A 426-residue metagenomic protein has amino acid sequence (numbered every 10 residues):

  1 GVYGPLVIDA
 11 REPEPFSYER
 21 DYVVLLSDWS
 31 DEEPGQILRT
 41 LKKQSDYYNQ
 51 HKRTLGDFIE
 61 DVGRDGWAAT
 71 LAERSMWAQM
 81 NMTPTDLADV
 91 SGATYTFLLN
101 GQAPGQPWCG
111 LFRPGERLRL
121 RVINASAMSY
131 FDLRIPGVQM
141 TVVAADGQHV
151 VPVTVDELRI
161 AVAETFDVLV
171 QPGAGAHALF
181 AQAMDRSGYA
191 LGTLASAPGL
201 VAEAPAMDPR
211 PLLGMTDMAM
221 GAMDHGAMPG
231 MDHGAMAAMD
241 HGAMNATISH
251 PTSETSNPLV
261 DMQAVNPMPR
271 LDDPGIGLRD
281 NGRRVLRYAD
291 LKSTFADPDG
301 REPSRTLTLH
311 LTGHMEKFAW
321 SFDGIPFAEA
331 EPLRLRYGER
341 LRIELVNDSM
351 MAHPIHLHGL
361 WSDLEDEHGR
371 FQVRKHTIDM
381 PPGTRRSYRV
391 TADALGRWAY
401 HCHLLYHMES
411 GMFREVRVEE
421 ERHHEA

Functional and structural regions predicted by a protein language model:
G1-V162, V168-L169, G199-G242, Y388 (+3 more regions): Histidine-centered copper-binding motifs that mark active-site loops of extracellular/periplasmic copper enzymes
I8, S17-E19, D57, D61-R64 (+5 more regions): N-terminal, post-signal-peptide metal-ligating segments of extracellular/periplasmic oxidoreductases, dominated by
V122-S126, P172, L345-S349: Asparagine-centered strand-capping/turn motif at beta-strand->loop junctions
T141-E157, A161-V162, A190-L191, S196-M220 (+7 more regions): Active-site pocket scaffolds in enzymes
F166, Q171, F180-A181, L341-E344: Long compositionally biased, domain-poor regions of proteins
P172-A174, D393-A394: Surface-exposed, short loops/turns at beta-strand junctions within beta-sandwich domains
A176-D185, W398-C402: Short, aromatic- and glycine-rich surface loops/edge beta-strands on solvent-exposed regions
A235, D240-I248, T252-G275: C-terminal effector modules of nucleic-acid-centric enzymes and ribosome-associated factors
